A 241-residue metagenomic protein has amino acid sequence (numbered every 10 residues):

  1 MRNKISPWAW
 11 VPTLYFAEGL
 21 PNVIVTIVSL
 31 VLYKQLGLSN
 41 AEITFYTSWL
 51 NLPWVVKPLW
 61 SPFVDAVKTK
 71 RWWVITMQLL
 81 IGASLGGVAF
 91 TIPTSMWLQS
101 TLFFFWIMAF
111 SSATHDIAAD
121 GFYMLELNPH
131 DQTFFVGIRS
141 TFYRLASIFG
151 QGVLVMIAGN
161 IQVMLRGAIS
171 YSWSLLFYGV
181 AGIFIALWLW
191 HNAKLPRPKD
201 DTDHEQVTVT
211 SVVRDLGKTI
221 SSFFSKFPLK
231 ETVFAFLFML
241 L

Functional and structural regions predicted by a protein language model:
M1-K4, I92, M96-S100, T114-H115 (+1 more regions): Intracellular loop-helix junctions on the cytosolic face of multi-pass helical membrane proteins
M1-W54, K230-L241: Helix-loop boundary and gating motifs at the non-cytosolic
E18, L50, W54, M108 (+1 more regions): Structural signature of transmembrane alpha-helices in multi-pass secondary transporters
G19, V23, A109-I117: Small-residue-rich segments within alpha-helical transmembrane domains of MFS-like 12-TM solute carriers
S29, S112-N128: Intracellular juxtamembrane helix-capping segments at the cytosolic ends of symmetry-related transmembrane helices
V55-T69: Helix-to-loop junctions at the C-terminal end of transmembrane segments in multipass secondary transporters
V74-W97: C-terminal ends and interior cores of transmembrane alpha-helices in multi-pass membrane transporters/permeases
